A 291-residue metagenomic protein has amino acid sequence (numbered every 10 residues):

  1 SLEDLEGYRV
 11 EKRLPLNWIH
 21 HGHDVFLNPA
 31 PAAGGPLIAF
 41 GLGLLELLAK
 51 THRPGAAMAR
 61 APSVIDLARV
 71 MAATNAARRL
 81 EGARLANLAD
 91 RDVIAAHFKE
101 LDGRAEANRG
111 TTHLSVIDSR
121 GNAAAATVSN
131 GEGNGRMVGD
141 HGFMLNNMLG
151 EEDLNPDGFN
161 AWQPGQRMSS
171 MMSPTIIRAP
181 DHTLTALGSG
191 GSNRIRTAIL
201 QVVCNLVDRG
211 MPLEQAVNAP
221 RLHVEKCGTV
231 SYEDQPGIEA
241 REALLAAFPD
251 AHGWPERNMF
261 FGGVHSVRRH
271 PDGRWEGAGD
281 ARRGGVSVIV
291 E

Functional and structural regions predicted by a protein language model:
S1-A32, G103: Accessory "access/gating" subregions that flank catalytic or transport cores
K12, N108-T111, S170-M172: Short, small/polar residue-rich loop motifs at catalytic or cofactor-binding pockets
F26-G35, T112-S115, A125-M137, P174 (+1 more regions): Glycine-rich phosphate/pyrophosphate-binding beta-alpha loops
P31-A32, G103-A107, Q163-S169, P255-M259: Short Gly/Pro-enriched turn/cap motifs at secondary-structure boundaries
L45-S129, V138-H141: Internal maturation/activation junctions in enzymes
V64, A77-L80, R84-A86, R120 (+3 more regions): Extended C-terminal subregions enriched in glycine
N122-T185, R196, R209, L213: Active-site rim segments in enzyme catalytic domains, especially the processed small/beta chain of N-terminal
S189-M211: Alpha-helical support elements that line or immediately flank enzyme active sites and cofactor-binding pockets
